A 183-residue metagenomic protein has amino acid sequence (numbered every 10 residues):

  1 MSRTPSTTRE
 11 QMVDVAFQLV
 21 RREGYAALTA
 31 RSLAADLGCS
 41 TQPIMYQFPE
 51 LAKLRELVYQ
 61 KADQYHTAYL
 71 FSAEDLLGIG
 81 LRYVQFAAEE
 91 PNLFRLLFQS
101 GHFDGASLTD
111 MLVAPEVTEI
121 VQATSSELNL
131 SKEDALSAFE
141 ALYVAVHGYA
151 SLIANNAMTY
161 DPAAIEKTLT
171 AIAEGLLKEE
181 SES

Functional and structural regions predicted by a protein language model:
Q11, V15, L19-K53, L57: Helix-turn-helix
V20, A52-A62, L97, G105-V113: Alpha-helical DNA-contacting segments of helix-turn-helix folds
E56-I79, P115-A123: Amphipathic alpha-helical linker/stalk segments
A68-L93, K132, L142: Hydrophobic alpha-helical connector segments
F86-A106, S151-T159: Amphipathic alpha-helical segments used for helix-helix packing
L96, Y143-D161, G175-E182: Amphipathic C-terminal alpha-helical segment
D104-A141, A163, K167-L177: Amphipathic alpha-helical packing segments from all-alpha helical-bundle domains
